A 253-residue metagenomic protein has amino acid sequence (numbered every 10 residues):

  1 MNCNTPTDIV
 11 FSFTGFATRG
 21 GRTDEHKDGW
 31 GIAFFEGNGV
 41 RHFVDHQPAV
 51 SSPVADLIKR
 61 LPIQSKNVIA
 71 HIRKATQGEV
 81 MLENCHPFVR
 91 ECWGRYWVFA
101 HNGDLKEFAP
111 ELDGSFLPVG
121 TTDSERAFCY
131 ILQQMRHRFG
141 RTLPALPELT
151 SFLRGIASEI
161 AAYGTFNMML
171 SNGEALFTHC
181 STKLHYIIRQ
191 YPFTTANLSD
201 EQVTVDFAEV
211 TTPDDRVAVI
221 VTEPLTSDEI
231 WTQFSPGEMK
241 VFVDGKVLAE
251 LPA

Functional and structural regions predicted by a protein language model:
M1-V50, G237-V241, G245-A253: Extreme N-terminus nucleophile/cap motif
G29-K66, A70-H71, C180-K183: Structured interaction and signal-relay segments at domain junctions
H46-I58, I72-G94, E111-G114: Short acidic (Asp/Glu) patches
W97-E107: Conserved beta-strand-loop-short alpha-helix elements that form and flank the Mn2+/Mg2+-coordinating active site
E107, D113-R138: Glycine-rich phosphate-binding loop plus the immediately following alpha-helix
G120-D123, T182-V205: Gly/Ser/Thr-rich active-site loops/lids in small-molecule metabolic enzymes that frequently grip phosphoryl groups
T142-T182: Catalytic core of PPM/PP2C metal-dependent serine/threonine phosphatase domains
T195-E238: A conserved acidic, glycine/proline-rich C-terminal tail/linker
